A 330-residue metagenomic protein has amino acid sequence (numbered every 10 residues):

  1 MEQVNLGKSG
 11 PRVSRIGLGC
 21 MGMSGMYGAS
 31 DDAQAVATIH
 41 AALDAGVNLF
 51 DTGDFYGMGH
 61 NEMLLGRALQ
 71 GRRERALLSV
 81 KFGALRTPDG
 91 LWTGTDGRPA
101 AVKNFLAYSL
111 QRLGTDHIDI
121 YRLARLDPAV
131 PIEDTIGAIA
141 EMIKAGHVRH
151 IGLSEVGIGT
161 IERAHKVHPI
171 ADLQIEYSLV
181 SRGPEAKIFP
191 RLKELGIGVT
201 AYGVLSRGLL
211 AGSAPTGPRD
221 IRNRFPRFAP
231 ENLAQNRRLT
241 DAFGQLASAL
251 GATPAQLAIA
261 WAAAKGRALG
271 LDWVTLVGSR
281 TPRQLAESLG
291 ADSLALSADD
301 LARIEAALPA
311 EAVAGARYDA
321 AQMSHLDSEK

Functional and structural regions predicted by a protein language model:
M1-L77, K330: N-terminal binding-site loop/beta-alpha segment at the start of enzyme catalytic domains that lines or forms
L6, L18, A35, F50 (+13 more regions): Conserved, mostly hydrophobic/aromatic
M21-M23, G53-F55, K81-L85, L123-L126 (+4 more regions): Active-site beta-loop-alpha junctions enriched in small/polar residues
Y27, D89-G183, K187: Glycine/proline-rich, positively charged, aromatic-decorated active-site loop/lid region on the catalytic face
G66-V80, G137, E141, A145-G146: Alpha-helix-loop-beta-strand connector modules within alpha/beta enzyme cores
E74, H165-D172, K193-T200, R267-W273: Glycine-enriched alpha-helix->loop->beta-strand junction motifs that scaffold or abut catalytic
I143, V204, E231-S293: Conserved short secondary-structure transition element at the edge of the structured enzyme core that lines
P184-P218, A252-A255: Aromatic-lined glycan-binding groove of carbohydrate-active enzymes
